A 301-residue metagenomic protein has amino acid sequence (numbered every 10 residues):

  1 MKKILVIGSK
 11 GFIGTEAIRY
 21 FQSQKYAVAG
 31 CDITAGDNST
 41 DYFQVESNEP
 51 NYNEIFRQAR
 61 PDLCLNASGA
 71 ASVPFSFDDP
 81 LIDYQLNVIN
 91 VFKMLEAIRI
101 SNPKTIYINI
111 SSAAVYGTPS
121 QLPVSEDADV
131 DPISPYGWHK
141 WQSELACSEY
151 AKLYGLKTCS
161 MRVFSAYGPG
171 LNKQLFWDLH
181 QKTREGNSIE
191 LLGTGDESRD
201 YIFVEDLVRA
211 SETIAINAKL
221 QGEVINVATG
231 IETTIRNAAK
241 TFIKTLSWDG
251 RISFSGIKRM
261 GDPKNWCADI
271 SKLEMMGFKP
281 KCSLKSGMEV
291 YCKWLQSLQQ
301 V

Functional and structural regions predicted by a protein language model:
I4-Q24: N-terminal Rossmann NAD(P)H-binding glycine-rich loop of SDR-like oxidoreductase domains
E49-L86: NAD(P)H-binding glycine-rich loop region in Rossmannoid oxidoreductase-like domains and their noncatalytic homologs
C64, F92-P135: Conserved Rossmann-fold NAD(P)-dependent oxidoreductase catalytic core, especially the SDR/UDP-sugar
S112, L145-P169: Conserved beta-loop-beta element that borders a ligand/cofactor-binding pocket
W141, L156-K157, A166-D178, N187 (+6 more regions): Glycine/proline-rich active-site loop of Rossmann-fold NAD(P)-dependent oxidoreductases
T194-D196, G222-I225, T233-I243, S247-N265 (+1 more regions): C-terminal "lid/loop" region of Rossmann-like NAD(P)-dependent oxidoreductases
V204, K258-P280, S286, V290: Conserved C-terminal active-site "lid" loop/helix of NAD(P)H-dependent oxidoreductases that clamps the redox cofactor
L284-V301: Amphipathic terminal alpha-helices
